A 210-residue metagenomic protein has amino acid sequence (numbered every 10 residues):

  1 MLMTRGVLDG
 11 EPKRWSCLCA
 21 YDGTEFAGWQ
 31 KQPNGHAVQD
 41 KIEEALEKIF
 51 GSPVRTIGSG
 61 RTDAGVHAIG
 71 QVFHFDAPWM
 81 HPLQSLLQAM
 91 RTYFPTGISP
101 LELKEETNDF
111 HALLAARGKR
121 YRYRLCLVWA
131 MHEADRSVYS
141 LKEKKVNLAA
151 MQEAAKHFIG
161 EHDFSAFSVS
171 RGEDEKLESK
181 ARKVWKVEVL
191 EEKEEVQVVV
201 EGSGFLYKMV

Functional and structural regions predicted by a protein language model:
L2-M209: Structured-RNA-binding interfaces characteristic of tRNA pseudouridine synthases
